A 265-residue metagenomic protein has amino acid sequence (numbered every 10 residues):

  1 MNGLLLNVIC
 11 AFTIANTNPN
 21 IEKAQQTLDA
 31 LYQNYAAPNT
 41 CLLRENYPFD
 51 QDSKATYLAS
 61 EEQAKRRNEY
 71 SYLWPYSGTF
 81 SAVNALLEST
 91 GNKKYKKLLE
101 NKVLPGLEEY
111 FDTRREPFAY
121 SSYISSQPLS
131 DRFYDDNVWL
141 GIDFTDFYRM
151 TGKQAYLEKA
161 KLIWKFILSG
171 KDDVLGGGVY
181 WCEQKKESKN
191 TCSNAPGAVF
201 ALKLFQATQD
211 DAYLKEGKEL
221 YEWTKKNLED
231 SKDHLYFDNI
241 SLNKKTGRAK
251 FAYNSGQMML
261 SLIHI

Functional and structural regions predicted by a protein language model:
L4-F12: Sec-dependent N-terminal signal peptides
A11, A15-Q127, Q154-G178, E219: Low-complexity, Ser/Thr/Pro/Gly-enriched N-terminal "stalk/linker" regions
L42-Y70, E116-W139, G176-P196, K232-Q257: Carbohydrate-binding/catalytic loop surfaces
S89-N92, M150-K153, A207, S261: Alpha-solenoid helical repeat scaffolds
Q154-W223: Aromatic- and glycine-enriched pocket-lining scaffold segments that form the walls of small-molecule binding clefts
F200-A249, G256, S261: Noncatalytic carbohydrate-binding groove/subsite architecture in carbohydrate-active enzymes
I263-I265: Conserved small/polar residues in nucleotide/adenosyl-binding loops
